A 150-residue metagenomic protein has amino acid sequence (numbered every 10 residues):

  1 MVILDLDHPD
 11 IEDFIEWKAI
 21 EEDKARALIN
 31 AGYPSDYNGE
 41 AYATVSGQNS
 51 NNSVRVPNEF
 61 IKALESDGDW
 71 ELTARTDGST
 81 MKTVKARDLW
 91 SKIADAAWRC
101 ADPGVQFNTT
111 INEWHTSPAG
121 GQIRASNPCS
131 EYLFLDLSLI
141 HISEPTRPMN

Functional and structural regions predicted by a protein language model:
M1-S138: Active-site cavity-forming subdomains of large catalytic enzyme subunits
I140-N150: Single conserved hydrophobic/aromatic residue that forms the stacking wall/gate of nucleotide- or nucleobase-binding
